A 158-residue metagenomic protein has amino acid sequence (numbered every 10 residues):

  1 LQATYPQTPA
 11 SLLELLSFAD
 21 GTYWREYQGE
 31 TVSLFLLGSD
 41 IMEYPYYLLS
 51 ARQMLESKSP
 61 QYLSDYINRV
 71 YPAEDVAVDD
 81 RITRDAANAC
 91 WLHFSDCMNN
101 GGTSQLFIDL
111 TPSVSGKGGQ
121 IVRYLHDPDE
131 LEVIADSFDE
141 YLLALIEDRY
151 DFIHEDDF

Functional and structural regions predicted by a protein language model:
L1-G101: A surface-exposed partner-binding patch
T4, T83, D127-I134: Generic alpha-helical structural element
H93, T103-V114, V122-Y124: Low-complexity, glycine/alanine/valine/leucine- and proline-rich hydrophobic stretches
M98-G101, S113-S115, P128-D129: Short Gly/Pro-enriched loop/turn and capping motifs at secondary-structure junctions
V122-H126, D156-D157: A generic structural motif
E130-F158: Long, compositionally biased interface segments
